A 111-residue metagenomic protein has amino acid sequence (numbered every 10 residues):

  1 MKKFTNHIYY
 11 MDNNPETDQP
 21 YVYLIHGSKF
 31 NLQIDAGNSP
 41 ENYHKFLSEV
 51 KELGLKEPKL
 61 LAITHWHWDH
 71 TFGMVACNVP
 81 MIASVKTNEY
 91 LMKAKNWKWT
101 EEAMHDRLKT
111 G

Functional and structural regions predicted by a protein language model:
K2-E49: Conserved beta-strand hairpin/beta-sheet module of binuclear metal-dependent hydrolase folds, prominently
T17, E89-Y90: A short acidic, often aromatic-flanked loop/helix-cap motif at beta-alpha or helix-coil junctions that lines enzyme
Y21, I25-S28, N42, E49-K51 (+4 more regions): General N-terminal targeting signals
E41-T87: Active-site metal-binding motif and surrounding structural segment of the metallo-beta-lactamase
M92-G111: Metallo-beta-lactamase
